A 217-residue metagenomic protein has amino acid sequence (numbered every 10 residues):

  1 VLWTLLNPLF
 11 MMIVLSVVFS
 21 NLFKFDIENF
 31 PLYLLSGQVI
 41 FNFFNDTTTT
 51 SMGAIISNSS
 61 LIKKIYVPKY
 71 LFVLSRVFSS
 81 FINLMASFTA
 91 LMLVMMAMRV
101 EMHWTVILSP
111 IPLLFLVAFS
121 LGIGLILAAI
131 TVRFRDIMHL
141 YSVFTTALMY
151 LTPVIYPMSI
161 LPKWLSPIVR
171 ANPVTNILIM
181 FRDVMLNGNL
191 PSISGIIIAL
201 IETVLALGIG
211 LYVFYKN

Functional and structural regions predicted by a protein language model:
V1-N217: Hydrophobic transmembrane alpha-helices and immediately adjacent juxtamembrane helices of multi-pass inner-membrane
